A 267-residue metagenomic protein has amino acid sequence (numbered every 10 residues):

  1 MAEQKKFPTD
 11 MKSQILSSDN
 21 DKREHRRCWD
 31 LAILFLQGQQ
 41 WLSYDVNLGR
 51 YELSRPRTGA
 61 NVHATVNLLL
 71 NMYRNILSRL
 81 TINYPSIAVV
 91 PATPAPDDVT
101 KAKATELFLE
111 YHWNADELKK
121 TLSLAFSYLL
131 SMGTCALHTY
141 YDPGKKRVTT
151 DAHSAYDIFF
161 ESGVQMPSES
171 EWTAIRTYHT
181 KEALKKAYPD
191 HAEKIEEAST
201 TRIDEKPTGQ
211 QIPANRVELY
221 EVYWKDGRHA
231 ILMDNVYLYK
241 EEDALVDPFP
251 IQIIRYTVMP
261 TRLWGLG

Functional and structural regions predicted by a protein language model:
M1-D247: Extended, helix-rich architectural segments
D234, Y239-G267: Catalytic nucleotidyl-transfer cores of nucleotide-processing enzymes
